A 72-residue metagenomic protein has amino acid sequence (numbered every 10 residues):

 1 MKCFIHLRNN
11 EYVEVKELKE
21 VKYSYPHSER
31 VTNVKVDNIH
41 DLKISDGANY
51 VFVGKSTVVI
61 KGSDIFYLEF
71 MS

Functional and structural regions predicted by a protein language model:
M1-K2, S72: Absolute protein N-terminus
K2-N10: A short beta-strand micro-motif
R8-N9, V53-S56: Short strand-coil-strand connectors
E11-V15: Surface-exposed loop/edge segments in extracytoplasmic proteins
E17-G54: Acidic, low-complexity, intrinsically disordered interaction modules
L18-V21, S56-M71: Structured surface patches comprising rigid loops and adjacent beta-strands/short helices at the edges of well-ordered
